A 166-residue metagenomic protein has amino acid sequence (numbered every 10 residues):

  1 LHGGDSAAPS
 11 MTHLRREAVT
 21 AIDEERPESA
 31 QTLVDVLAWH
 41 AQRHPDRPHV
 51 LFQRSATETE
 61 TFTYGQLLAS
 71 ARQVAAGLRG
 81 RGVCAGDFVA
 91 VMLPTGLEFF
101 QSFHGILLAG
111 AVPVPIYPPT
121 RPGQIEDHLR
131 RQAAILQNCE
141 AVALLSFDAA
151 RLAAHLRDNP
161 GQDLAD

Functional and structural regions predicted by a protein language model:
L1-H2, R81, L108-D166: Structural core segment of the AMP-binding/adenylate-forming
H2-T12, E28-L51, A69: A short N-terminal helical cap/helix-turn-helix that marks the beginning of AMP-binding/adenylate-forming
R15-A21: A short, surface-exposed helix-loop junction/capping segment
A21-S29, R54-T61: Acyl-group handling in specialized metabolite and lipid biosynthesis
Q31-V34, F100, A133: Non-catalytic, well-ordered alpha-helical scaffold segments
W39, A76, H104, A134: Surface-exposed charge patches
D46, V50-S102, R121-R130: Conserved AMP-binding/adenylate-forming core of the ANL superfamily
F100-F103, H155-R157: A short acidic (Asp/Glu
